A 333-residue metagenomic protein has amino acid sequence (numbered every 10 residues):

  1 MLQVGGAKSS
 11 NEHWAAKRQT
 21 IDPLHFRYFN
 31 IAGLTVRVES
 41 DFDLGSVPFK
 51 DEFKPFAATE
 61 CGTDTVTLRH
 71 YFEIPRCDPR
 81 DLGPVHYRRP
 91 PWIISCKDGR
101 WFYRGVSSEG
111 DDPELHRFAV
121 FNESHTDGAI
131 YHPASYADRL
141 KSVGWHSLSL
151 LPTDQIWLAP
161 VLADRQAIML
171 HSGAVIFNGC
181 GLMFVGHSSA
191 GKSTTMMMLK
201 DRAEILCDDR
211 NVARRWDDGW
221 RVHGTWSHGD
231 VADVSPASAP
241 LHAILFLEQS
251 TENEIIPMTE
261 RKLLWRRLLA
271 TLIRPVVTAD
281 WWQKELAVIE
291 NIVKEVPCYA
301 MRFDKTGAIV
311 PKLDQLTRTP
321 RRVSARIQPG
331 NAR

Functional and structural regions predicted by a protein language model:
M1-S188, M198-E204, N211-R333: A noncatalytic interaction/capping subdomain that flanks phosphate/NTP-handling catalytic cores
K192: Conserved lysine of the Walker
T195: Hydrophobic positions on the alpha1 helix immediately C-terminal to the Walker A/P-loop
